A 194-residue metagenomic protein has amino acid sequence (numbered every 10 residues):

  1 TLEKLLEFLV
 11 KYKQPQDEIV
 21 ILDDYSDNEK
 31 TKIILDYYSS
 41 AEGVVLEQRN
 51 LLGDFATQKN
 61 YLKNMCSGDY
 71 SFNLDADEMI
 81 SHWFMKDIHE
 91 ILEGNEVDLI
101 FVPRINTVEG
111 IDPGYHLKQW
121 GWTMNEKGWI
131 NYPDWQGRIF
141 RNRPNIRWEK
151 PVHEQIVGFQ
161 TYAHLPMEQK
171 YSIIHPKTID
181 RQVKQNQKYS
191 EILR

Functional and structural regions predicted by a protein language model:
T1-L5: Aromatic/hydrophobic pocket-lining residues that form the small-molecule binding cavity in soluble enzyme cores
L6, K32-L35, F84-K86, P113: Short amphipathic alpha-helical segments
E7-Q48: Acidic donor-binding segment of Leloir-type glycosyltransferases
E18, G68-Y70: Well-ordered beta-strand positions
Q48-F55: Short, acidic/glycine-rich phosphate-metal binding loop used to engage nucleotide
F55-K63, Y70, M79-R194: Catalytic-site signature of metal-activated, phosphate-bearing donor transferases, centered on the GT-A/GT-A-like
A76: Walker B catalytic motif
